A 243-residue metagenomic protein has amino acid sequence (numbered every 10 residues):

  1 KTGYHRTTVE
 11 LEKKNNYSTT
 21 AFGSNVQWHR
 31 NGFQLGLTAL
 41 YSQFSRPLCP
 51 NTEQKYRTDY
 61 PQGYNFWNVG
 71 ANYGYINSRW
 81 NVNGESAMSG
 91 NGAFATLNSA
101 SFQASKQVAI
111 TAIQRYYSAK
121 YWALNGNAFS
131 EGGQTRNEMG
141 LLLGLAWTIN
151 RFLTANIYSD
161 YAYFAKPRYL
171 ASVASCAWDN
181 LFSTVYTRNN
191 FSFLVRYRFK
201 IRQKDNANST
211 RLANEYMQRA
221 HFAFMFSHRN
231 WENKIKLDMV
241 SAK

Functional and structural regions predicted by a protein language model:
K1-E12, Q62-F66: A subset of solvent-exposed loop/turn segments in beta-rich extracellular surface proteins, enriched in glycine
K1-T8, L48-Q54, K120-Y121: Short, flexible helix-coil linker/hinge segments at the edges of structured domains or between repeats
T19-P50, Y60-K243: Exposed, low-structure sequence patches enriched in small/polar residues
